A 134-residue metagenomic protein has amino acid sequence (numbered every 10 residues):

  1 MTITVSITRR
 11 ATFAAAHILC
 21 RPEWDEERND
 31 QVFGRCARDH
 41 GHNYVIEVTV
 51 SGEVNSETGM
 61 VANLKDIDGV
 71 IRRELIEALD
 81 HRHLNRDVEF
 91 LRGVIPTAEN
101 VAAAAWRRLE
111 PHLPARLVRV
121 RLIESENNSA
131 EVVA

Functional and structural regions predicted by a protein language model:
M1-A134: Charge-rich, low-complexity N-terminal segments
